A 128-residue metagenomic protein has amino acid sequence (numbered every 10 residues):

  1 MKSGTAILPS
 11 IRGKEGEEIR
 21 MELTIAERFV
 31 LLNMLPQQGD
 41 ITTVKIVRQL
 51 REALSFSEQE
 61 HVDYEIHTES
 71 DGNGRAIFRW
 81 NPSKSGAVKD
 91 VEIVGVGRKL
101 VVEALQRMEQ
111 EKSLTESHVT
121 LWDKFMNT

Functional and structural regions predicted by a protein language model:
K2-T128: Positively charged, low-complexity terminal tracts and the immediately adjacent first secondary-structure elements
